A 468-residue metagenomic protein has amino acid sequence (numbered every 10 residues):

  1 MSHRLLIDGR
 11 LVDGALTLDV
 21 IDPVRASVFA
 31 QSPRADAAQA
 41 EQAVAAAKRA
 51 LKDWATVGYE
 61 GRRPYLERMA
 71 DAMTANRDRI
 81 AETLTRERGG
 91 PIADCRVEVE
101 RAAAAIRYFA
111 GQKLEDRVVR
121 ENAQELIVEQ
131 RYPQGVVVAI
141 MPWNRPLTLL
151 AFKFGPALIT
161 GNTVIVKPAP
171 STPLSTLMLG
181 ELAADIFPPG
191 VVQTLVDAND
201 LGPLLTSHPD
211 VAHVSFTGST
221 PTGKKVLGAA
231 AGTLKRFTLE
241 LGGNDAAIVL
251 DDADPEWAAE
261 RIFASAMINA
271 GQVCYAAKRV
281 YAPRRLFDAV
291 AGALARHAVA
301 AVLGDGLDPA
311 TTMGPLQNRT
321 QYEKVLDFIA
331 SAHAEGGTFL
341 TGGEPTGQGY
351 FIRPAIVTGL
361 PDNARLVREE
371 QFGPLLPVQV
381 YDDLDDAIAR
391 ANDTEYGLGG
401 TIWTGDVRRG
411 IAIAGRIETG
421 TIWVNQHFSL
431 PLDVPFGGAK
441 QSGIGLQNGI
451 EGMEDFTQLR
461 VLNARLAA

Functional and structural regions predicted by a protein language model:
M1-E125: N-terminal Rossmann-like NAD(P)+-binding subdomain of aldehyde/semialdehyde dehydrogenases
P23, A37-A40, Y59, R77 (+6 more regions): Residues at or immediately preceding the N-termini of alpha-helices
R25-Q31, V211, I248, I329 (+3 more regions): Conserved C-terminal structural/oligomerization subdomain of aldehyde/semialdehyde dehydrogenase
A26, R62, L84, I106 (+9 more regions): Residue-level signal for inorganic ion chemistry
F29-A35, A50-T56, V138-A139, A247-L250 (+4 more regions): Short, well-ordered beta-strand elements within core beta-sheets of diverse protein domains
L51, A55, A70-R77, A81 (+17 more regions): Structural signal for hydrophobic packing residues in well-ordered secondary-structure cores of soluble enzyme domains
R117-W257, Y381: Rossmann-like NAD(P) dinucleotide-binding subdomain of oxidoreductase/dehydrogenase enzymes
P221-P361, V424: ALDH superfamily catalytic-core signature
